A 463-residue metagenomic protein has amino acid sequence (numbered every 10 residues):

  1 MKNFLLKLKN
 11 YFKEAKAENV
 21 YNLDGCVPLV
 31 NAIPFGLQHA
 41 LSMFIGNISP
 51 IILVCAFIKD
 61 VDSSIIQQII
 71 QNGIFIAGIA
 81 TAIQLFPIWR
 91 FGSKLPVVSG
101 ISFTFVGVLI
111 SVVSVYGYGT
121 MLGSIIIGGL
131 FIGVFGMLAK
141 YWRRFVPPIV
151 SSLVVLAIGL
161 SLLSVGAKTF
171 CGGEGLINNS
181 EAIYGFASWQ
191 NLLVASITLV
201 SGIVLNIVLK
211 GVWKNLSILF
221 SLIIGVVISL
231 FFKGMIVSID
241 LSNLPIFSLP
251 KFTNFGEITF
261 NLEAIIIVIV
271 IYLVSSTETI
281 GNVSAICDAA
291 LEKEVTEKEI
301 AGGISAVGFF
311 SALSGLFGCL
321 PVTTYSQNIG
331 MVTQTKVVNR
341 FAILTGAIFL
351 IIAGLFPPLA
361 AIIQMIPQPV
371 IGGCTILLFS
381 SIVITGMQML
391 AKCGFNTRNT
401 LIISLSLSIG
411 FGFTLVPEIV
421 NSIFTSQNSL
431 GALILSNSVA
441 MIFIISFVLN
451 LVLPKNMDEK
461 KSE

Functional and structural regions predicted by a protein language model:
M1-F35, N178-I183, I239-T253, D288-K293 (+1 more regions): Intrinsically disordered, low-complexity non-transmembrane regions of multi-pass membrane transporters
K2-P96, T104-V112: N-terminal signal-anchor module of multipass membrane proteins
K9-A17, N47-I51, C55, T198-V208 (+6 more regions): Juxtamembrane interface elements at the cytosolic ends of transmembrane helices in multi-pass membrane proteins
L29, C55-G92, I267-R340: Membrane-embedded helical hairpins/re-entrant loop segments and their flanking transmembrane helices within multi-pass
V30-G46, F186-G202, S217, F232 (+3 more regions): Hydrophobic, membrane-embedded alpha-helices of multi-pass small-molecule transporters
Q68-I69, R90-T104, R144-L153, K214-L219 (+3 more regions): Short, non-helical or kinked segments that cap or interrupt transmembrane helices
V112-I236, A347-K460: Membrane-embedded alpha-helical modules
V208-I223, P245-F255, A264, V268 (+2 more regions): Hydrophobic, small-residue-rich membrane helices and short re-entrant helix-turn-helix hairpins that build
